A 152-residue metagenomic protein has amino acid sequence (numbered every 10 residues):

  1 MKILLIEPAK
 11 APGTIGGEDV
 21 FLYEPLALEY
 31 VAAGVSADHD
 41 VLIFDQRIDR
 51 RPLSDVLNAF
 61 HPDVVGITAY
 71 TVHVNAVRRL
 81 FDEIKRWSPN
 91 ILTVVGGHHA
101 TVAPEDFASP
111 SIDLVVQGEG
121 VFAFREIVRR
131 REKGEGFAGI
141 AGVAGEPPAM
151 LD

Functional and structural regions predicted by a protein language model:
M1-D152: Acidic, low-complexity intrinsically disordered segments
